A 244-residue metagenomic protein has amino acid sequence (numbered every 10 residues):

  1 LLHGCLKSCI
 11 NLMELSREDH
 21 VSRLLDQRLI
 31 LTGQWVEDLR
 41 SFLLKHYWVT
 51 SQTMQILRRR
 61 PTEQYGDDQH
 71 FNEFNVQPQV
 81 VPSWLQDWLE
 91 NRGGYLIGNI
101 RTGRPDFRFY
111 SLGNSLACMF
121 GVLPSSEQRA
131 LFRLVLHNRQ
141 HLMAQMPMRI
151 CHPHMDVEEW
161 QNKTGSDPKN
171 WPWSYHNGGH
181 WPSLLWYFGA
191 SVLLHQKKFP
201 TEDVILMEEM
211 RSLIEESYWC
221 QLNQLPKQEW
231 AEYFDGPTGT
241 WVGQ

Functional and structural regions predicted by a protein language model:
L1-Q244: Acidic, mature catalytic/reactive cores of soluble proteins
